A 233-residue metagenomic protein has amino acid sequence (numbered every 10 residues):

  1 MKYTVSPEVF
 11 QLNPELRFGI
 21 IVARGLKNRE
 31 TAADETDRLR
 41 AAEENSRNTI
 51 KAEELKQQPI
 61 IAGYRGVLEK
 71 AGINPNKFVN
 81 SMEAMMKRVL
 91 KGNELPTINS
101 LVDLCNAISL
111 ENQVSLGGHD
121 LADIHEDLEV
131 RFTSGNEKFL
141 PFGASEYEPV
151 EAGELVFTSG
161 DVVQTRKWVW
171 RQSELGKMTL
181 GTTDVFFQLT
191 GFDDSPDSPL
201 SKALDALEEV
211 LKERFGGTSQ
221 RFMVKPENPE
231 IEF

Functional and structural regions predicted by a protein language model:
M1-F233: Charge-biased, low-complexity intrinsically disordered regions
